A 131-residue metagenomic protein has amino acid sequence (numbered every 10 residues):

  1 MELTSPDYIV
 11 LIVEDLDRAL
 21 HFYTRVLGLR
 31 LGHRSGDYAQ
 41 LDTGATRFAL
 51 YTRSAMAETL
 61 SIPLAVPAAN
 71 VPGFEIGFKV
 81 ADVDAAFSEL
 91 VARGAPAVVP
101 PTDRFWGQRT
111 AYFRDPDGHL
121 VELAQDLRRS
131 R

Functional and structural regions predicted by a protein language model:
M1-D7, R30-G77, A85-R114, Q125-R131: Vicinal oxygen chelate
V10: Polyanion-binding surface elements
A19-T24, L90, D115-G118: Conserved active-site tyrosine of GNAT-family acetyltransferases
T24, T46, V80: Ser/Thr-centric signal marking residues that sit in or immediately flank functional binding/regulatory motifs
L120-L123: Short glycine-/small-residue motifs
